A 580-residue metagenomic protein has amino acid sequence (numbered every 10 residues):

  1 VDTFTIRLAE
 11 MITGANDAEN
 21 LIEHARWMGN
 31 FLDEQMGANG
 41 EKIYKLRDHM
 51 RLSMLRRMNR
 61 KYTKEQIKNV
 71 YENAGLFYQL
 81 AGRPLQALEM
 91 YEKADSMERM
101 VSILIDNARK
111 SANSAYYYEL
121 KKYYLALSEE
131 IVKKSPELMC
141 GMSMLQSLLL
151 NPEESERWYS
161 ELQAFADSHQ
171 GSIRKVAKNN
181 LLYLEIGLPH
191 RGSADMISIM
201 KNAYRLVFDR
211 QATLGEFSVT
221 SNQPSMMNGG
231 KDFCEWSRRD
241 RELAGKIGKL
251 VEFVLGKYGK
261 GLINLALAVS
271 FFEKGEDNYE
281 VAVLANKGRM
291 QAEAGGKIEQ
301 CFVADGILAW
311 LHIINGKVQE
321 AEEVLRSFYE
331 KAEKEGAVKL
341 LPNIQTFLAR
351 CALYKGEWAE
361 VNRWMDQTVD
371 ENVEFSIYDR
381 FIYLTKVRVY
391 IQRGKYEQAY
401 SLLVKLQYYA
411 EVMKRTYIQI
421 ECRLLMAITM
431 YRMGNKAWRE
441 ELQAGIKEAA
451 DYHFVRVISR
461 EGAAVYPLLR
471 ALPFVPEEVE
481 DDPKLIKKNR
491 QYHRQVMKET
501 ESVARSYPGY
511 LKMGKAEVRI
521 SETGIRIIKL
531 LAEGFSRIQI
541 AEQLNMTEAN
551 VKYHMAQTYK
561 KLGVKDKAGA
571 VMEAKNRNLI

Functional and structural regions predicted by a protein language model:
V1-R57, N69: C-terminal boundary/linker of central alpha/beta nucleotide-binding cores
N59-L138, L145, E154-W158: Extended alpha-helical scaffolding segments used for macromolecular assembly and cargo binding
K68, A81, R109-K122, L150-F165 (+7 more regions): Helix-turn-helix repeat elements of alpha-solenoid scaffolds
Y78, Y91, L104, S111 (+8 more regions): Residue at a conserved register position within TPR or TPR-like alpha-solenoid repeats
L85, M97, V101, G171-N180 (+8 more regions): Alpha-solenoid helical repeat architecture
L88, A108-R109, Y124-E129, S160-G171 (+7 more regions): Amphipathic alpha-helical segments of tetratricopeptide repeats
I131-A304: Internal alpha-solenoid helical repeat scaffolds
R505-A556, K560-L562, M572-L579: Helix-turn-helix DNA-binding segment
